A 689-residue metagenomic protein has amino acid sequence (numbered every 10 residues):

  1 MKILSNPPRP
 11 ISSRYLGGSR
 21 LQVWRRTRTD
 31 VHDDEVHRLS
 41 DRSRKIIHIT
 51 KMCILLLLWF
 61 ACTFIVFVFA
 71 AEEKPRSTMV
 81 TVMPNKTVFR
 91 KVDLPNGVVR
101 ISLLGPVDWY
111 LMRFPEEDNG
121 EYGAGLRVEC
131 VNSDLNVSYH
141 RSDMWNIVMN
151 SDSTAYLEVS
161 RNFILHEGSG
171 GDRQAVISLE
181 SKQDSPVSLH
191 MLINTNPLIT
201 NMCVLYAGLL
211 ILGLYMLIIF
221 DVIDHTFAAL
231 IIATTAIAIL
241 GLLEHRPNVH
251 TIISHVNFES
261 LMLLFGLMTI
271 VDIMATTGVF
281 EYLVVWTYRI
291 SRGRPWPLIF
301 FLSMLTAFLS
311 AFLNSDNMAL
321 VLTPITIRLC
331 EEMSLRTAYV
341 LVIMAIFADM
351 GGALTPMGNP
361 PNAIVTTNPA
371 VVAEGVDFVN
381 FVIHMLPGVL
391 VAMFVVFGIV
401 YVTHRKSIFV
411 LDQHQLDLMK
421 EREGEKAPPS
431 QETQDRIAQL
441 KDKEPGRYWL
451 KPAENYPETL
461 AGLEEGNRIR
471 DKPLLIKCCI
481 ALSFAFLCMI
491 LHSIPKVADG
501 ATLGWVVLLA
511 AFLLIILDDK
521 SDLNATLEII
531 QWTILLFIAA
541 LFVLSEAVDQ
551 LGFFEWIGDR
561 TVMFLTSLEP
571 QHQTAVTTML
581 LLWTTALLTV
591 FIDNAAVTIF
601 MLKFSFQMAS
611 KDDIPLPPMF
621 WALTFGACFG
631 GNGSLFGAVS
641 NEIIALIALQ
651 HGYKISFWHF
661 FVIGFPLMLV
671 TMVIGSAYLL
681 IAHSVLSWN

Functional and structural regions predicted by a protein language model:
K2-M79, G170-S185, L335-A338, V342 (+7 more regions): Juxtamembrane and boundary regions of transmembrane helices in multi-pass small-molecule transporters and channels
R42-T50, T195-M202, F220-T226, V249-S260 (+6 more regions): Interfacial loop-to-helix junctions that mark the boundaries of transmembrane helices in multi-pass membrane
I65-N196: Beta-strand-enriched, solvent-exposed domains that form extended recognition/catalytic surfaces
P197-L209, V256-T269, A311, S315-A319 (+4 more regions): Structural signature of hydrophobic alpha-helical transmembrane segments
G208-L209, F227-I231, L261-M262, W296-M304 (+11 more regions): Hydrophobic alpha-helical transmembrane segments
L214-T234, K406-F409, K472-I476, S483-L508 (+2 more regions): Flexible hinge motifs at transmembrane-helix junctions and intramembrane kinks/re-entrant loops in multi-pass membrane
M216-V222, L305-N314, A345-M357, L582-V597 (+2 more regions): Transmembrane alpha-helix interface/packing and boundary motifs in multi-pass membrane proteins, characterized by
R246-A338, I534-D612, P617: Membrane-embedded alpha-helical segments and adjacent helix-loop junctions characteristic of multi-pass solute
